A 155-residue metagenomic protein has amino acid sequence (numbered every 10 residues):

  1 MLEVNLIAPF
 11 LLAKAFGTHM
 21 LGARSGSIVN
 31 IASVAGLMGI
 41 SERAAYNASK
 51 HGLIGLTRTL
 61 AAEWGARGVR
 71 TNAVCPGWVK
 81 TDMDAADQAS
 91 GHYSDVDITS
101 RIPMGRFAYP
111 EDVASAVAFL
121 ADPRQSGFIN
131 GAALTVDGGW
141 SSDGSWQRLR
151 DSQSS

Functional and structural regions predicted by a protein language model:
F10, R106-V136, S141: C-terminal substrate-recognition "lid" of short-chain dehydrogenase/reductases
A13, S49, T57: Active-site helix of classical SDR
T18, A62-A66: Alpha-helical segment proximal to the catalytic Tyr-Lys
S33: Residue(s) in the substrate-gating loop at a strand-loop-helix junction that position the organic substrate next
M38-A45, A66-R67, G105, R124: Active-site loop immediately N-terminal to the catalytic Tyr-X3-Lys motif of short-chain dehydrogenase/reductase
G39-N47, T59, D87: Active-site loop-to-helix junction immediately N-terminal to the catalytic Tyr of the SDR YXXXK motif in Rossmann-fold
G65, R70, C75, I129-N130: Short, small/polar-rich loop/turn modules that mediate ligand/substrate recognition or access, typified
